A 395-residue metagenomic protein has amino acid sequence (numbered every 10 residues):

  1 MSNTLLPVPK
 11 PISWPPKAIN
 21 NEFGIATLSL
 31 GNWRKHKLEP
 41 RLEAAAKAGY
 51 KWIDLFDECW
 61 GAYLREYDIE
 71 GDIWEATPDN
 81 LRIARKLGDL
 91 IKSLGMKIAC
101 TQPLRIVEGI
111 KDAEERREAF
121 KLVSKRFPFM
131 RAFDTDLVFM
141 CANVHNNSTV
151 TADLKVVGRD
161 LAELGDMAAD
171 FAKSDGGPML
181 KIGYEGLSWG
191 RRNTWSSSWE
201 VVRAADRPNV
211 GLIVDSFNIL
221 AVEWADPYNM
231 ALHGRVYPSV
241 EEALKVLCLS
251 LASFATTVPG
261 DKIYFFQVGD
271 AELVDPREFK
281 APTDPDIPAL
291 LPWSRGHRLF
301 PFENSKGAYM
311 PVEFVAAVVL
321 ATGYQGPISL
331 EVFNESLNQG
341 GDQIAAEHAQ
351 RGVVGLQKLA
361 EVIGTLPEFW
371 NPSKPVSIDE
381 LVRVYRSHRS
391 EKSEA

Functional and structural regions predicted by a protein language model:
S2-P15, L90-S93, K97-C100, I106-V214 (+2 more regions): Active-site acidic/histidine proton-transfer and metal-coordination neighborhood in alpha/beta enzyme cores
N3-K37: Boundary/entry segment of secreted carbohydrate-active catalytic domains
W14-N21, K35-H36, W52-I53, A152 (+3 more regions): Acidic/histidine-rich catalytic cores of soluble enzymes
A26-G31, F56-W60, P103-I106, N143-H145 (+4 more regions): Active-site beta-loop-alpha junctions enriched in small/polar residues
W33-A45, R116-P128, V240-T256, V312-V315: Short, acidic/polar
L38-G61, F133-D134: Catalytic domains of carbohydrate-active enzymes, especially glycoside hydrolases
A45, I53, I91, M130 (+5 more regions): Conserved, mostly hydrophobic/aromatic
D54-L87, A142-T149: Glycine-rich, proline-tolerant flexible connector loops at the mouths of alpha/beta enzymes
